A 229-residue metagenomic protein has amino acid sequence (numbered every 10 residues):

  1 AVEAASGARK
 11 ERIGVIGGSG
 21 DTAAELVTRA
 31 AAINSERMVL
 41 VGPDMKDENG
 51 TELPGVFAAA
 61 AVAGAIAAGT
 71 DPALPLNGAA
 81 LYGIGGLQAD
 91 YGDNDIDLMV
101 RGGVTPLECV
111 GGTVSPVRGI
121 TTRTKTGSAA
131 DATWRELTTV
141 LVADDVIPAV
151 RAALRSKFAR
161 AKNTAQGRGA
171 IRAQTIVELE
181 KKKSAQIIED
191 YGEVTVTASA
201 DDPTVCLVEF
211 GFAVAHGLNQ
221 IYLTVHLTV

Functional and structural regions predicted by a protein language model:
A1-R160, I171: A glycine- and small-residue-enriched flexible loop/hinge signal that marks low-structured segments
A5-A8, Q186-I188, A200-D202: A generic structural signal for short, solvent-exposed coil/turn residues that cap or connect secondary-structure
G17-G20, D190, V225: Residue-level detector of alpha-helical recognition elements and their boundaries
P116-R118, E178, A213: Generic structural signal for bulky hydrophobic/aromatic residues embedded in well-ordered secondary structure
I147-T195: Extended, compositionally biased non-globular segments
A198-V229: C-terminal edge-of-domain segments
